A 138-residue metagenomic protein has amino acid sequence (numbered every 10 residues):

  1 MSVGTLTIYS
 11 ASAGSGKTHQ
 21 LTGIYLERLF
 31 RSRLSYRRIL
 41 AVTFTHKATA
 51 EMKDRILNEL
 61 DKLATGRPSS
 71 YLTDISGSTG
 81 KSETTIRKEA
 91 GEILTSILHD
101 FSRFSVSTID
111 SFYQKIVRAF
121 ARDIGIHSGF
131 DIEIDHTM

Functional and structural regions predicted by a protein language model:
M1-D123: P-loop NTPase Walker
S105, R122-T137: Gly/Lys-enriched N-terminal cap/neck module of very large, oligomeric protein machines
